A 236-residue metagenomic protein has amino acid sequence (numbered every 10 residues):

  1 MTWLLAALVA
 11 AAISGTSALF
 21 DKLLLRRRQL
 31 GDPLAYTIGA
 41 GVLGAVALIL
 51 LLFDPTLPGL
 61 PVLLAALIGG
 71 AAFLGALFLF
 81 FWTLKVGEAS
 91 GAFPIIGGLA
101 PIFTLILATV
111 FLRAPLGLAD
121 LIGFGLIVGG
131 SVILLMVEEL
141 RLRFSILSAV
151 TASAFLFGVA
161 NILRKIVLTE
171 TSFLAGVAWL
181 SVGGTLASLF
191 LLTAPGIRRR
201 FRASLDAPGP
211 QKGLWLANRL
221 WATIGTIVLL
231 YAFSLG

Functional and structural regions predicted by a protein language model:
M1-A71, L77-G87, M136-T151, V182-L235: Membrane-interface interhelical linkers
M1-L4, L52-V62, L107-D120, I166-A175 (+1 more regions): Helix-coil boundary and interhelical linker segments in multi-pass alpha-helical membrane proteins
W3, S145-A175: Selected transmembrane alpha-helices and immediately adjacent juxtamembrane segments of polytopic inner-membrane
I13, A72, L99-A100, L126 (+2 more regions): MFS transmembrane alpha-helix packing/gate-lining sites
T16, G75, L99-F103, V159 (+1 more regions): Residue positions within transmembrane alpha-helices of multi-pass solute transporters
L30-P33, A89-S90, L116, F173: Membrane-helix interface/capping residues of multi-pass secondary transporters
L43-L48, L105-T109, L118-M136: Hydrophobic transmembrane alpha-helices of multi-pass small-molecule transport proteins
L50-D54, V110-F111, G130-V137, L156 (+2 more regions): Helix-loop junctions at the membrane-solvent interface of multi-pass transporters, primarily the C-terminal
